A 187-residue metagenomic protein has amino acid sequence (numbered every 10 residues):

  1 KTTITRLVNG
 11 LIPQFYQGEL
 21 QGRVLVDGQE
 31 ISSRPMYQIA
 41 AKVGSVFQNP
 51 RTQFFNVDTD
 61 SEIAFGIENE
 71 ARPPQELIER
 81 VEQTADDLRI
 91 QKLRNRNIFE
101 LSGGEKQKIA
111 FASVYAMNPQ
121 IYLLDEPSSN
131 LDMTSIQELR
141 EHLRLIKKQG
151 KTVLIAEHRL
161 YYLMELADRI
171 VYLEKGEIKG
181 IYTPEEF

Functional and structural regions predicted by a protein language model:
R23-Q38: ABC ATPase NBD Q-loop/coupling interface
Q75-L93: Conserved ABC ATPase "signature" region
N97-L101, E105: Conserved ABC ATPase signature
F111-A112: Hydrophobic anchor residue at the start of the ABC signature
Y122-D125: Catalytic Walker B motif of ABC-type/P-loop ATPase nucleotide-binding domains
E157-H158: H-loop/switch region of ABC-family ATPase nucleotide-binding domains
